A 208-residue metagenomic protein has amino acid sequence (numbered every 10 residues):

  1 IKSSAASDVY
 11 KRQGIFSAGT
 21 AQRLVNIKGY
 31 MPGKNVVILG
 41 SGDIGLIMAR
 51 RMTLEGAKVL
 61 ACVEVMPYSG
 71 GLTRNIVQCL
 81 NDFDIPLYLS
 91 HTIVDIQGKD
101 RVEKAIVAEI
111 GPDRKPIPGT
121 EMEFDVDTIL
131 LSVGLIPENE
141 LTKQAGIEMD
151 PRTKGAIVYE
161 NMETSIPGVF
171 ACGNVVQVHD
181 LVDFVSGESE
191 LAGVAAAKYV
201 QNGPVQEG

Functional and structural regions predicted by a protein language model:
I1-A6, Y10: Single conserved hydrophobic/aromatic residue that forms the stacking wall/gate of nucleotide- or nucleobase-binding
D8, A49-R51, T142-Q144, D183-F184: Short amphipathic alpha-helical segments
K11-I15, G19-Y68: Rossmann-like NAD(P)H-binding beta-loop-alpha module
I15-V25, T128-H179: FAD-site-proximal beta/loop scaffold in flavoenzymes
Y30-P32, K58, E148-P151, P204-V205: A short alpha-helix-loop-beta-strand transition element characteristic of N-terminal alpha/beta dinucleotide-binding
P32-N35, S90, I166: Phosphate-coordination loops involved in phosphoryl transfer and adenosine-cofactor binding
L46, T53-E140: A Rossmann-like FAD-binding core segment of flavoenzymes
C172-E207: A conserved FAD-binding loop/helix module that cradles the flavin
